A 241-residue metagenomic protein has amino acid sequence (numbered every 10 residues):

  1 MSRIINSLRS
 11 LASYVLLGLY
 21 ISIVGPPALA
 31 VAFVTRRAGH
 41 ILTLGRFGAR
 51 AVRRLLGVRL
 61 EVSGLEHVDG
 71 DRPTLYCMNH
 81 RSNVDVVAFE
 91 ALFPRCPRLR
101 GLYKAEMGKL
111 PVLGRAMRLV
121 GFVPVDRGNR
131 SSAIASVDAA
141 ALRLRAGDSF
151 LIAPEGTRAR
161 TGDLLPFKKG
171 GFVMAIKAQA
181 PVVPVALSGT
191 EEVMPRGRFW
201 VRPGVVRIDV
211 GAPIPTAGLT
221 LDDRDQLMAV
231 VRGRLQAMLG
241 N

Functional and structural regions predicted by a protein language model:
M1-E61: N-terminal membrane-anchoring alpha-helices
I4, I134-N241: Non-catalytic C-terminal accessory region of glycerolipid acyltransferases and related lyso-lipid remodeling enzymes
V24-T35, G39-L42, R53-L55, D69-R130: Catalytic core of membrane glycerolipid acyltransferases/transacylases, capturing the structured, soluble-facing
G48, D85-A88, Y103, V112 (+4 more regions): Hydrophobic alpha-helical segments typical of transmembrane helices and their membrane-interface/capping positions
E61-S63, V123: General small-molecule cofactor/ligand-binding pocket signal
V62, Y76, G101-L102, I208-V210: Generic preference for hydrophobic
L65-G70, W200-V201: A short beta-turn/loop motif at secondary-structure boundaries
